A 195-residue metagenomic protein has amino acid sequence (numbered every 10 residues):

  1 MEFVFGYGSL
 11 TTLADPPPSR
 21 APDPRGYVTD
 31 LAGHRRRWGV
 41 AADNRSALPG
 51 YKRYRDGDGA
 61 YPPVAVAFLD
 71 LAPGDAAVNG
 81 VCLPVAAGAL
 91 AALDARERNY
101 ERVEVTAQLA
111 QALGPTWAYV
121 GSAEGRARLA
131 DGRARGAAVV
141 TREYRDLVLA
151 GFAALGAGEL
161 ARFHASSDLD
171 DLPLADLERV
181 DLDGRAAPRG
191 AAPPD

Functional and structural regions predicted by a protein language model:
M1-D195: A glycine-rich, hydrophobic/aromatic-adjacent loop/helix-cap motif
